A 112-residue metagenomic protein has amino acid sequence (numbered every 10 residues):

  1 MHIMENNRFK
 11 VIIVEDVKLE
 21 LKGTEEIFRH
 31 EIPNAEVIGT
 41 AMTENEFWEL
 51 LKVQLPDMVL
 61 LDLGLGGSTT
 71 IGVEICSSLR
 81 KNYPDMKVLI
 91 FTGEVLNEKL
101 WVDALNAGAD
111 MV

Functional and structural regions predicted by a protein language model:
M1-I12, L19-E20: Non-catalytic signal-transmission and effector/linker regions of two-component phosphorelay proteins
V17-E44: Two-component/phosphorelay signaling modules centered on CheY-like receiver
E25, T40-M58, G66-S68: Acidic, metal-coordinating helix/loop segments flanking the phosphotransfer/catalytic sites of two-component signaling
L55-D57, K81-K87: His-Asp phosphorelay/catalytic-motif detector in bacterial-type signaling
T70-P84: Short amphipathic alpha-helix used as the core "switch/output" element in two-component signaling
E74, I90, V95-V112: Alpha4 helix (beta4-alpha4-beta5 surface) of REC/receiver domains from two-component response regulators
